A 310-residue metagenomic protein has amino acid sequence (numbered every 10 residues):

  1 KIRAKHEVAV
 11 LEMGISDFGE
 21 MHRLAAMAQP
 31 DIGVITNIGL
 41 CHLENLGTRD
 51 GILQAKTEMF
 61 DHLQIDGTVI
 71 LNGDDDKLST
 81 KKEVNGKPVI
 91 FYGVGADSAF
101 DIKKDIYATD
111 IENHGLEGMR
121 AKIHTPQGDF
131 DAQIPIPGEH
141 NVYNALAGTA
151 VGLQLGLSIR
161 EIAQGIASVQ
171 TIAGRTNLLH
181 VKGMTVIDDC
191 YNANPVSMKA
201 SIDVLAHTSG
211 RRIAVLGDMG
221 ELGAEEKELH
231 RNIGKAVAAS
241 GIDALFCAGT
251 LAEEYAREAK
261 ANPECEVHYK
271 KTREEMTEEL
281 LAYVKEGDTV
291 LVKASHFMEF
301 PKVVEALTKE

Functional and structural regions predicted by a protein language model:
E7-F18, V186-N192: Switch II (G3) loop of P-loop NTPases
V8, I32, A147, K285-A294: Short SAM/SAH-binding signature in class I
V34-V186, G210, K235-A244, A252-E266: Acidic, Mg2+-coordinating active-site environments of NTP-dependent enzymes
I172, C190, N194-P263, Y269: Active-site beta-alpha connecting loops in nucleotide-dependent enzymes
A173-R175, F297-V303: ATP-dependent carboxylate/acyl-activation modules
V267-M276: Short acidic-hydrophobic, aromatic-tinged amphipathic segments that line or gate anion-handling sites
T277-Y283: Short amphipathic alpha-helix with an adjacent loop that forms part of the alpha/beta core around
